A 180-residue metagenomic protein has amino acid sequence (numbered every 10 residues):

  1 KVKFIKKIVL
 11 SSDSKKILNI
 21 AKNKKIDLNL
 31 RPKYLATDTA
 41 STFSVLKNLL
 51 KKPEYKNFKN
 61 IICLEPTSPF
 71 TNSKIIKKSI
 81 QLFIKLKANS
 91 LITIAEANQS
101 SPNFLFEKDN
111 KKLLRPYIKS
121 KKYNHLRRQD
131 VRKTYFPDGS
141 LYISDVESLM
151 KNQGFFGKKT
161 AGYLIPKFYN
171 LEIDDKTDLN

Functional and structural regions predicted by a protein language model:
K1-S12: N-terminal glycine-rich phosphate-binding loop and ensuing alpha1 helix
I5, Y55-F58, K85-A88: Short, high-confidence coil segments that cap the C-terminus of an alpha-helix and link into the following beta-strand
L10, C63, L171: Conserved SAM-binding loop
K15-I62, F70-K78: Short phosphate-binding loop-to-helix
K33, E65, A95-E96: Histidine-centered beta-alpha loop that forms part of the nucleotide-sugar donor binding/catalytic region in diverse
T39-S44, P69-K158: Conserved core of the sugar-phosphate nucleotidyltransferase
M150-L171, K176-N180: Catalytic donor-sugar/metal-binding loop of nucleotide-sugar-dependent glycosyltransferases
